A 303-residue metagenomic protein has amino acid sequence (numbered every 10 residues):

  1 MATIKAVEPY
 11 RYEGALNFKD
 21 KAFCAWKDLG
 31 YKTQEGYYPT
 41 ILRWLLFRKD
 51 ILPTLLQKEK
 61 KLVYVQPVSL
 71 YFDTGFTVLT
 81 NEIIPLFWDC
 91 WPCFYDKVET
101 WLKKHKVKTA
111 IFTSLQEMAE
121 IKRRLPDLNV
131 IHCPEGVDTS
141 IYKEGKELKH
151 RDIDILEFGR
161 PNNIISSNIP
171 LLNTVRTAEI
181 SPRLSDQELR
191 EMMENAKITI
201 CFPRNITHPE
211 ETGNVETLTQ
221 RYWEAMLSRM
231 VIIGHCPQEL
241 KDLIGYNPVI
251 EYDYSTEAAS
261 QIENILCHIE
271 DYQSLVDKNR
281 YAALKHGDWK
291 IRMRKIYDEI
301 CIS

Functional and structural regions predicted by a protein language model:
A2-K58, V65-G75, F87-Y246, R294: Nucleotide-sugar donor-binding catalytic core of glycosyltransferases
N81-F87: Short beta-strand/loop segments at the ligand-binding rim of alpha/beta enzyme cores
I121, Q261-I262: C-terminal helix of von Willebrand factor
Q220, D253, G287: Residue-level signal for the nucleotide or nucleotide-sugar donor/cofactor binding architecture
I232, P248-D253, E299-I302: Short, contiguous hydrophobic alpha-helices characteristic of membrane insertion segments
V249-T256, I265-E270: Conserved acidic donor-binding segment of nucleotide-sugar-dependent glycosyltransferases
L266-I300: A charged, aromatic-enriched C-terminal amphipathic alpha-helix characteristic of glycosyltransferases across folds
